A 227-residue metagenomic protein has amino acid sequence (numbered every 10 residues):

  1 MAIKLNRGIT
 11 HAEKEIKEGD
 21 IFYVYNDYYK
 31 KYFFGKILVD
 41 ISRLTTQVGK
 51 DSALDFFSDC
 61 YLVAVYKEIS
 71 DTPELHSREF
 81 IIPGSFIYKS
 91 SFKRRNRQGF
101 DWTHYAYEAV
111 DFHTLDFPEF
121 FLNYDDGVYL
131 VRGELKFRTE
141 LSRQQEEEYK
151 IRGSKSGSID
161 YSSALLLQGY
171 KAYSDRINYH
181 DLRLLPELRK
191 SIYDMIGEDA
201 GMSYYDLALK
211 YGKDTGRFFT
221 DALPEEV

Functional and structural regions predicted by a protein language model:
M1-T72: Short N-terminal edge-element motif at the start of the domain
T10, T45-T46, T72, T103 (+4 more regions): Residue-identity detector for threonine
E15, I196-G197, Y211-G212, G216: Short, flexible coil/linker elements and helix-boundary hinge sites characteristic of intrinsically disordered
Y61-Q145, G157-D206: Intrinsically disordered, low-complexity, charged/polar segments
K210-V227: Charge-dense, extended regions
